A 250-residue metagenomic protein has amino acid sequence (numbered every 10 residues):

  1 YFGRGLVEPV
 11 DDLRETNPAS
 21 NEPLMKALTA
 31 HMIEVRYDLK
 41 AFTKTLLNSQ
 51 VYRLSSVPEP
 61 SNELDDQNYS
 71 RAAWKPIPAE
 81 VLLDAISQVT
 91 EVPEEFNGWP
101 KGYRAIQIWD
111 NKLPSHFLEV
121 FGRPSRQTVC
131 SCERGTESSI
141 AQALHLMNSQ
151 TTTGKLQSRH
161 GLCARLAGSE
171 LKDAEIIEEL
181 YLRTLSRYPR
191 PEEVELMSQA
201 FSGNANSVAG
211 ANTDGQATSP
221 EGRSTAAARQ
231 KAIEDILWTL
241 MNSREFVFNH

Functional and structural regions predicted by a protein language model:
Y1-N97, C132-E133, T153-A232, V247-N249: Primarily short, surface-exposed interaction patches in extracytoplasmic proteins
V10, P124-S125: Short, histidine-centered active-site or binding-site loop motifs used for metal coordination, general acid-base
V89-Q107, N111, F117-G122, T128-M147: Long, His/Glu/Asp-enriched segments that create or flank divalent metal/ion-associated functional microenvironments
I236: Globin-like tetrapyrrole-binding proteins
T239: Active-site alpha-helix of zinc metalloproteases
